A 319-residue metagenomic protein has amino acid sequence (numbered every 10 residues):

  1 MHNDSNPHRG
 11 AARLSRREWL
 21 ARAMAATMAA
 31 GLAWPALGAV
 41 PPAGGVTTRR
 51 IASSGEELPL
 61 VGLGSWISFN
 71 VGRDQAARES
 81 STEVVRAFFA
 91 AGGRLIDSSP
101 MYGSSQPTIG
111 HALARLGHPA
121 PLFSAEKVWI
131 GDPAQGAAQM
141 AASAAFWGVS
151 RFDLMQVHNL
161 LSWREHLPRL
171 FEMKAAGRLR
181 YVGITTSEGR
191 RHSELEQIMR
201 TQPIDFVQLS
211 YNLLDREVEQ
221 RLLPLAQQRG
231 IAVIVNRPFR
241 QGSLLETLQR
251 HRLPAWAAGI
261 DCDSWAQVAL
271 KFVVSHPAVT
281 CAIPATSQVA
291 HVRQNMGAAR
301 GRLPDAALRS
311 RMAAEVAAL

Functional and structural regions predicted by a protein language model:
M1-L14: N-terminal secretory signal peptides
R13-E18, M28-T48: N-terminal twin-arginine translocation
A26-A30, W34, I51, F206 (+1 more regions): Structured C-terminal cap/extension of enzyme domains
I51, L63, I96, I109 (+7 more regions): Conserved, mostly hydrophobic/aromatic
S54-V71: N-terminal small/glycine-rich loop or linker at the start of catalytic domains across soluble metabolic enzymes
W66-R78, A125-P133, G259: Active-site mouth loops of central-metabolism enzymes
D97-A112: Glycine-rich, proline-tolerant flexible connector loops at the mouths of alpha/beta enzymes
G131-E217, R221, Q228-I234: Glycine/proline-rich, positively charged, aromatic-decorated active-site loop/lid region on the catalytic face
